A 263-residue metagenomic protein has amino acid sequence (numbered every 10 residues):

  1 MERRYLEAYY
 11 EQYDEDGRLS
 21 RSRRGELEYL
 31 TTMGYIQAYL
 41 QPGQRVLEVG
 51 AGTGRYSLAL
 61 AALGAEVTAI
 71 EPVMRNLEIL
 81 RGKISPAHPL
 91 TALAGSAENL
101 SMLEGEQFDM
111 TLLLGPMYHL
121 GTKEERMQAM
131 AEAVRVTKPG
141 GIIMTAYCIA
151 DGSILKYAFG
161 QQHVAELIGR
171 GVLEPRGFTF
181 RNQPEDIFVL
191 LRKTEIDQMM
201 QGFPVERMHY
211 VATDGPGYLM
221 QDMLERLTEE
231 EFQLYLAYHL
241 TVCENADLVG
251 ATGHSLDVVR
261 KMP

Functional and structural regions predicted by a protein language model:
M1-P42, R55, A59: Conserved class I S-adenosyl-L-methionine
G43-G50: Conserved class I S-adenosyl-L-methionine
R55-N99: Class I SAM-dependent methyltransferase SAM/SAH-binding core
S101-T111: A short acidic, Gly/Pro-enriched loop at the edge of an enzyme's catalytic core that lines a small-molecule cofactor
M127-P139: A short glycine-rich, Lys/Arg-flanked "PGG" loop and its adjoining helix->strand segment in the class I
I142-V172: Conserved class I S-adenosyl-L-methionine
I187-P204, Y210: Short alpha-helix
H209-P263: A C-terminal cap/extension of S-adenosyl-L-methionine-dependent methyltransferases that defines the acceptor-substrate
